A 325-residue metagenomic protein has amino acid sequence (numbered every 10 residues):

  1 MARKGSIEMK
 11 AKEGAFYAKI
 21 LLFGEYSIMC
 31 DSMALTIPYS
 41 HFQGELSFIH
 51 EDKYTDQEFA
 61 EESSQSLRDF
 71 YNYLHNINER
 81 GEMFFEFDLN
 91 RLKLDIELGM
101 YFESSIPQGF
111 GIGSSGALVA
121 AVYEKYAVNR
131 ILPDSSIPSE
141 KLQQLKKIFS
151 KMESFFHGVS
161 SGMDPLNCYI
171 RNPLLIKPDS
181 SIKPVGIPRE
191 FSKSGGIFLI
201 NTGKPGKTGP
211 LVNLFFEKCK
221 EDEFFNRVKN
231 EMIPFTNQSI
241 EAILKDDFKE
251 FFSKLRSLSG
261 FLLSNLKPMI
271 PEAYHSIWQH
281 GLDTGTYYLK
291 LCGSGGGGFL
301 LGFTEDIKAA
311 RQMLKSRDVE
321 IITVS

Functional and structural regions predicted by a protein language model:
M1-K4, A121: Detector for intrinsically disordered, low-structure N-terminal pre-sequences
R3-F23, S27-M29, T36-I37, G44-I96 (+5 more regions): C-terminal nucleotide
S105-A117: Gly/Ser-rich catalytic serine loop of serine hydrolases
G113-S115, C292-G297: Glycine-rich beta-strand-to-loop/alpha-helix junction loops that act as flexible
A117-N129: Stable alpha-helical structural segments in soluble proteins, enriched in small hydrophobic residues
